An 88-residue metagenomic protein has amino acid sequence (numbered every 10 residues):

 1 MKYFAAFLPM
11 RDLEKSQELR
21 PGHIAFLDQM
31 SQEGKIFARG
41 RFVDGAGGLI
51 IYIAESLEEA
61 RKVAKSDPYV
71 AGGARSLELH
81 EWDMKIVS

Functional and structural regions predicted by a protein language model:
M1-S88: Conserved, structured core segments of small domains
